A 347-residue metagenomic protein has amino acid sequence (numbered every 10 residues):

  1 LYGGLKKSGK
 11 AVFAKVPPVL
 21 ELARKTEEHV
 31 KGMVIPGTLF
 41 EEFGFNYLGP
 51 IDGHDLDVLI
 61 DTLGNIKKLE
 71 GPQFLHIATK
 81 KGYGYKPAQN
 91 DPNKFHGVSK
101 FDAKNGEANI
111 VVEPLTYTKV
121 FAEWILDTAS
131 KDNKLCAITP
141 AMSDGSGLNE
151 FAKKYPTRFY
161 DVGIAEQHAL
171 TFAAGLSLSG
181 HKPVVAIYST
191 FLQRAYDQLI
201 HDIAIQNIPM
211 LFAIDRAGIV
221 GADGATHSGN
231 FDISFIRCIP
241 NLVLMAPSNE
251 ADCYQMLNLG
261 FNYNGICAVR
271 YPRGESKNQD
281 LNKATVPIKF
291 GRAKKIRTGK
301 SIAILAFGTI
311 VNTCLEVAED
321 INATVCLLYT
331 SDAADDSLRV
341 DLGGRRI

Functional and structural regions predicted by a protein language model:
L1-T38: Alpha-helical membrane-targeting segments
K31-G37, F45-T62, K68-L257, F261-G265 (+1 more regions): Thiamine diphosphate
C136, A303-L305: Conserved beta-strand elements of the Class I
V269: All-alpha helical catalytic cores of prenyl diphosphate-utilizing isoprenoid enzymes
E275-K294: Aromatic-enriched
A306-D320: Redox- and metal-dependent alpha/beta enzyme cores, enriched for Fe-S-associated oxidoreductases and cofactor-handling
Y329-D336: Conserved small/polar residues in nucleotide/adenosyl-binding loops
D341-I347: Hydrophobic alpha-helical segments, chiefly the membrane-spanning helices and signal/signal-anchor peptides
